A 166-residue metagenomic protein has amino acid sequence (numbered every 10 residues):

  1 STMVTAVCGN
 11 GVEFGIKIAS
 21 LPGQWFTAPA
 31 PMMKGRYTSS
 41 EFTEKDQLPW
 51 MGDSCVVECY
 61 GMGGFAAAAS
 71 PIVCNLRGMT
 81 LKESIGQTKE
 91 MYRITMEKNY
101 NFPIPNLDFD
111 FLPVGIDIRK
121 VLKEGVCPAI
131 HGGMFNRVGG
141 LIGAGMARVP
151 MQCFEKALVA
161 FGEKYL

Functional and structural regions predicted by a protein language model:
S1-L166: Anaerobic metallocofactor- and corrinoid-dependent redox/one-carbon enzyme cores, especially those from methanogenesis
